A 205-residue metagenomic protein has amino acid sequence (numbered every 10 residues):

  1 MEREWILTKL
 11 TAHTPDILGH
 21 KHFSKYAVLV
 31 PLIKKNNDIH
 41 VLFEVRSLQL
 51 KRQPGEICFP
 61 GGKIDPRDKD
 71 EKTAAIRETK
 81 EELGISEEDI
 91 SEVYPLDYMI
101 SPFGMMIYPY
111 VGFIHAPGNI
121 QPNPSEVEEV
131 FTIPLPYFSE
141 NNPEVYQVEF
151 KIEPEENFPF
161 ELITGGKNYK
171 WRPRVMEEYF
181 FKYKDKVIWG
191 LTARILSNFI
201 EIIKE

Functional and structural regions predicted by a protein language model:
M1-C58, K63-E81, I85-P109, F113-G118 (+3 more regions): N-terminal leader/linker segments that precede catalytic domains of diphosphate-processing enzymes
I120-P124, N141-V145: A short secondary-structure junction signal
P124-V127, F131: Phosphate/pyrophosphate-binding betaalpha-module
F131-I133, N141: C-terminal interaction segment
